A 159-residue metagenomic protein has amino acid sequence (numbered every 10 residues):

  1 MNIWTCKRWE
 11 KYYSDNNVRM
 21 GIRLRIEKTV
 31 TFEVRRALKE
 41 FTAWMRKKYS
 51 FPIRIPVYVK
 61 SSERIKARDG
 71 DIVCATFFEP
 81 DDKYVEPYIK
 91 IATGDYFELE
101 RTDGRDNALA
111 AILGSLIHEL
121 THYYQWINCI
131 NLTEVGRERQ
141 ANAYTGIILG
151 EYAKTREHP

Functional and structural regions predicted by a protein language model:
N2-R25, F32, Y152-P159: Long, well-structured alpha-helical subdomains associated with metal-dependent extracellular/ecto-lumenal hydrolases
I26-R36, E134: A short, highly charged nucleic-acid-interacting micro-segment common to nuclease and nuclease-linked defense proteins
R35-R54: Zn2+-dependent metallopeptidase catalytic core
K48, Y123, I148-E151: Short alpha-helical functional segments enriched in proximate histidine and acidic residues
R68-L109: Active-site scaffold of zinc-dependent metalloenzymes
L109-L113, R137-R139: Alpha-helical scaffolds flanking conserved acidic
G114-I127: Active-site recognition of the HExxH zinc-binding catalytic motif
E134-P159: Post-HExxH zinc-binding segment in Zn-dependent metallohydrolases
